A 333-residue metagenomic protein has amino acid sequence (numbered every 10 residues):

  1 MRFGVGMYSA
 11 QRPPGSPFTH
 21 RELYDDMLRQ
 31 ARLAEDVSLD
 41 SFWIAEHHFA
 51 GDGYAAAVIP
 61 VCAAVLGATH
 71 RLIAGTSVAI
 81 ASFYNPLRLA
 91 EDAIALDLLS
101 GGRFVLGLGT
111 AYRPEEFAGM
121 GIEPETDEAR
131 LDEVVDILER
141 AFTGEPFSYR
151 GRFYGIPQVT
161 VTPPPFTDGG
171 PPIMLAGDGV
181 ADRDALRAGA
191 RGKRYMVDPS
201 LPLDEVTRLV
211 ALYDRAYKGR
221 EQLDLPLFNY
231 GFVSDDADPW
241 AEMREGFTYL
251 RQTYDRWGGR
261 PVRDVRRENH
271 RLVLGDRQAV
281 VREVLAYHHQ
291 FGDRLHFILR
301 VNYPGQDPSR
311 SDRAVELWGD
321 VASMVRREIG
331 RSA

Functional and structural regions predicted by a protein language model:
M1-A68, I73, G169-P171: N-terminal beta1-alpha1-beta2 module of alpha/beta enzyme domains
M1-F18, R113, G155-P171, G258-E268 (+1 more regions): N-terminal small/glycine-rich loop or linker at the start of catalytic domains across soluble metabolic enzymes
F3-M7, F42-I44, A74-T76, F104-L108 (+4 more regions): Hydrophobic faces of well-ordered beta-strands that scaffold small-molecule active sites in alpha/beta enzyme cores
M7, D36, E125-V161, D204-H296 (+1 more regions): An alpha-helical appendage that flanks or caps ligand/catalytic pockets
Q11-Y24, A79-L87, G169-V180, N269-R277: Active-site mouth loops of central-metabolism enzymes
S38, E46, V65, L96 (+7 more regions): Conserved, mostly hydrophobic/aromatic
S41-C62, I80, P199-L201, L299-R310: Glycine-rich, proline-tolerant flexible connector loops at the mouths of alpha/beta enzymes
S82, R88-R191, D204-A211: Internal, glycine-rich beta/alpha segment that forms the wall or movable "lid" of small-molecule/cofactor binding
